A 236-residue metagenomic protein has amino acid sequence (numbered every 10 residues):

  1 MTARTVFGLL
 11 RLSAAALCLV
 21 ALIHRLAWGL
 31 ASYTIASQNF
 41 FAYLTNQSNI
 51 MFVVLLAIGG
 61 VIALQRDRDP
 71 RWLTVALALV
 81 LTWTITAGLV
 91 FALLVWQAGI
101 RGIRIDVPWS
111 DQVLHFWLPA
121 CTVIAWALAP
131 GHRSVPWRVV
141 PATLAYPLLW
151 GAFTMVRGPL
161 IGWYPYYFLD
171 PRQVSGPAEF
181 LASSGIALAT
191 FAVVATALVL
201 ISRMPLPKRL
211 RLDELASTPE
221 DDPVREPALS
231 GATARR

Functional and structural regions predicted by a protein language model:
M1-A14: N-terminal membrane topogenic signal
A14-L30: Alpha-helical transmembrane segments of multi-pass membrane proteins
R25-T34, A92-G102: Juxtamembrane "helix-exit" motif on the non-cytosolic side of transmembrane helices
I35-L44, W72-V75, I100-V113, R138-V139: Non-cytosolic membrane-interface motifs at loop->transmembrane helix junctions
F41-A42, I161-A197, P223-V224, R236: Membrane-interface transmembrane-helix boundary segments in multi-pass integral membrane proteins
T45-S48, P108-A120, L181-L188: Membrane-interface loop-to-helix entry segments
R68-T84, P136-A145: Interfacial segments of alpha-helical transmembrane regions
P119-V135: Alpha-helical transmembrane segments in multipass membrane proteins, preferentially the mid-helix core
